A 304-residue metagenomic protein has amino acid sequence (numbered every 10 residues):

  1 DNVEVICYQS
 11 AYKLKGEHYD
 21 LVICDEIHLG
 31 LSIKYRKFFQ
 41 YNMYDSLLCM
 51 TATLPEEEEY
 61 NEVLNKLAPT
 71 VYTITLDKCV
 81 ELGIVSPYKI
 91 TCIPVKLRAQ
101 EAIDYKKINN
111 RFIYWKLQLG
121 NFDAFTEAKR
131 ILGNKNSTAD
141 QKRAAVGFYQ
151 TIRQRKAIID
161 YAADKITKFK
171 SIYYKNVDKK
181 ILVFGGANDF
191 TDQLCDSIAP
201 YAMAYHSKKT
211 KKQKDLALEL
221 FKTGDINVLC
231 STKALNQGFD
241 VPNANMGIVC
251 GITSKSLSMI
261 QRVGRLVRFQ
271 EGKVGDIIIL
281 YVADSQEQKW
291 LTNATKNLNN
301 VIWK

Functional and structural regions predicted by a protein language model:
D1-E4, K180-F184, D189-F239, S258-I260: Conserved helicase ATPase core of P-loop NTP-dependent helicases/translocases
D1-G16: Inter-Walker segment of RecA-like/P-loop motor cores
E4-C7, D45-T53, V228-S231: Structural recognition of the conserved hydrophobic beta-strand(s) that form the central parallel beta-sheet of P-loop
H18-D25, V228-C230, Q237-T253, S258-Q261 (+1 more regions): A short beta-strand element within the Helicase C-terminal
H28-K89: Post-DEXD/H (motif II) to motif III coupling segment of the RecA-like Helicase ATP-binding lobe
L29-L31, E56-E57, G238, S256 (+1 more regions): Catalytic P-loop NTPase motifs of RecA-like helicase/translocase cores
D77-I181, G185-G186, L194-D196: Interdomain linker/hinge connecting the two RecA-like lobes of the SF2 helicase core
R265-A294: Conserved segment of the helicase C-terminal RecA-like domain
